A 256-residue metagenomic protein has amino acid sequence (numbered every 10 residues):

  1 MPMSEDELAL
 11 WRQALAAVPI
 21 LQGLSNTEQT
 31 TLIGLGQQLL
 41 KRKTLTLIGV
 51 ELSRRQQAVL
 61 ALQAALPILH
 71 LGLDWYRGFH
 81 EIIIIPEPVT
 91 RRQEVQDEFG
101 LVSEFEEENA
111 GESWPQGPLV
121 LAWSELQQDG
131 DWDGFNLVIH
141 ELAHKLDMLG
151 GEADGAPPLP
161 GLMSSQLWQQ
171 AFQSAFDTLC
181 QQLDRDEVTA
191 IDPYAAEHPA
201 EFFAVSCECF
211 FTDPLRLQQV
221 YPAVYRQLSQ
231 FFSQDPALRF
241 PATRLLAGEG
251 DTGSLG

Functional and structural regions predicted by a protein language model:
P2-L40: Amphipathic alpha-helical packing elements
L8, Q29, Q57, P222-Y225: Short functional linear motifs
P19, L40, T44, V59-W75 (+2 more regions): Metalloprotease/metallohydrolase-associated module, dominated by Zn2+-dependent proteases
G23, L45-L47: An N-terminal domain-cap segment
S25, L121, D133-G150, A204: Active-site recognition of the HExxH zinc-binding catalytic motif
N26-T27, V50-R55, P193-E201: Structural motif
T31-I33, L39-L40, I48-Q63, I83: Peri-catalytic and regulatory segments of divalent metal-dependent proteins
